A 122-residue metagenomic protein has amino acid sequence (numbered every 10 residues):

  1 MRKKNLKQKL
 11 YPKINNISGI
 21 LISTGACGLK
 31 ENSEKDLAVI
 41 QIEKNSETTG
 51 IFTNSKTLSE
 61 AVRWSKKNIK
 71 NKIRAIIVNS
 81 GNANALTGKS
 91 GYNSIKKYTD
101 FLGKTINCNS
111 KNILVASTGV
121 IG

Functional and structural regions predicted by a protein language model:
M1-T53: N-terminal amphipathic/basic leader segments beginning at the initiator methionine
I20, D36-V39, A61, R74-V78 (+1 more regions): Structural motif
E31-N32, G50, N54, K70 (+2 more regions): Catalytic cores of large soluble enzymes that bind and process phosphate-bearing ligands
I40-I73: Active-site-flanking structural segment that lines cofactor/substrate pockets
T57-N68, Y92-I106: Short, well-ordered amphipathic alpha-helical segments that serve as non-catalytic structural scaffolds within diverse
A75-G88, L114-I121: Short glycine-rich or small-residue beta-strand-to-loop segments that form or flank ligand, phosphate, metal/Fe-S
K96-G122: Glycine-rich, mobile lid/loop segments that gate access to catalytic sites or pores
